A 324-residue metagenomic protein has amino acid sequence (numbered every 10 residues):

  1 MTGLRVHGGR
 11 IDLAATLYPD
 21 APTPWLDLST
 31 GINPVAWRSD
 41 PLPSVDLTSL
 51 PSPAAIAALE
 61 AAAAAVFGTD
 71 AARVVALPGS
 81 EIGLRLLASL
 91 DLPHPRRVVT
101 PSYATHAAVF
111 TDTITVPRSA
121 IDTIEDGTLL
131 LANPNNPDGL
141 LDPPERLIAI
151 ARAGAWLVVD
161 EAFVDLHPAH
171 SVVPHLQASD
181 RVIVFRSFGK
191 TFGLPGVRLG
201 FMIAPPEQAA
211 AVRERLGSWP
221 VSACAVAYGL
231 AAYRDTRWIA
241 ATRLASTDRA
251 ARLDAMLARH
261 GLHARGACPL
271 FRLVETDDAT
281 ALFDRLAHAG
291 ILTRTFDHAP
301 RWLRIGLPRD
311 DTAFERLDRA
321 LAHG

Functional and structural regions predicted by a protein language model:
M1-A55, A62-A65: N-terminal "arm"/small-domain region of PLP-dependent enzymes with the aminotransferase-like
D27, F185, H263-A267, R294-D297: Short beta-strand
A57, A71-R96, G200: Conserved beta-loop-alpha segment that forms the PLP phosphate-binding cup at the N-terminus of a helix
A88-F110, R118-I121: Conserved PLP-anchoring active-site segment centered on the Schiff-base-forming lysine
V116-H167: Active-site phosphate-binding strand-loop segment of PLP-dependent enzymes
R181-A258, L262-A264: PLP-dependent aminotransferase class I/II
L257-A289, L307: Conserved PLP-binding catalytic core of the aspartate aminotransferase-like
H288, H298-G324: PLP-dependent enzyme catalytic core of the Aspartate aminotransferase-like
